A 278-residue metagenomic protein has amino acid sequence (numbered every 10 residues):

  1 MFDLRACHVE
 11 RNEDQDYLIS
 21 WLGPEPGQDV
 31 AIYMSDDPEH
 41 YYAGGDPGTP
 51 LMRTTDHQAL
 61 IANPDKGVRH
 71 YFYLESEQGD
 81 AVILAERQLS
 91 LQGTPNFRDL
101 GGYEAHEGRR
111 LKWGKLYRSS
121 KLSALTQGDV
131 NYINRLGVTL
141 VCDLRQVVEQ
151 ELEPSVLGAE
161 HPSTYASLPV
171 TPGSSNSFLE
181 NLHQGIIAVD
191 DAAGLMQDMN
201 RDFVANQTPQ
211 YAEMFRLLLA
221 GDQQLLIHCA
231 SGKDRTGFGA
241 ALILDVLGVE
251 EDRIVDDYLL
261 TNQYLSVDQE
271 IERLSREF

Functional and structural regions predicted by a protein language model:
M1-L226, G239-F278: Cys-dependent protein tyrosine phosphatase-like superfamily
S231, R235-T236: Ser/Thr-glycine-rich phosphate-binding loops at phosphate-binding pockets of nucleotides, nucleotide cofactors
